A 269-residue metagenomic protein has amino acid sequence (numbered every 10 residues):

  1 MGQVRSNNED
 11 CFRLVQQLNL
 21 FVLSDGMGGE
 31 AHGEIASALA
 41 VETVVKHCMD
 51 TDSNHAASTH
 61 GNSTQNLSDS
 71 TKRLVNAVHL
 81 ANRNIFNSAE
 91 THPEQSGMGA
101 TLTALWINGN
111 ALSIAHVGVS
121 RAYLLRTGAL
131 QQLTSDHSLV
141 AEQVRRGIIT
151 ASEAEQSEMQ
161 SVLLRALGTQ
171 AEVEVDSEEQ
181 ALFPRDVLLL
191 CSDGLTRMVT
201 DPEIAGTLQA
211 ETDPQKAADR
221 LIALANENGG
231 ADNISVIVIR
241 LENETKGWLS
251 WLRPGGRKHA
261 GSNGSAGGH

Functional and structural regions predicted by a protein language model:
M1-H269: PP2C/PPM-type serine/threonine phosphatase catalytic domain
